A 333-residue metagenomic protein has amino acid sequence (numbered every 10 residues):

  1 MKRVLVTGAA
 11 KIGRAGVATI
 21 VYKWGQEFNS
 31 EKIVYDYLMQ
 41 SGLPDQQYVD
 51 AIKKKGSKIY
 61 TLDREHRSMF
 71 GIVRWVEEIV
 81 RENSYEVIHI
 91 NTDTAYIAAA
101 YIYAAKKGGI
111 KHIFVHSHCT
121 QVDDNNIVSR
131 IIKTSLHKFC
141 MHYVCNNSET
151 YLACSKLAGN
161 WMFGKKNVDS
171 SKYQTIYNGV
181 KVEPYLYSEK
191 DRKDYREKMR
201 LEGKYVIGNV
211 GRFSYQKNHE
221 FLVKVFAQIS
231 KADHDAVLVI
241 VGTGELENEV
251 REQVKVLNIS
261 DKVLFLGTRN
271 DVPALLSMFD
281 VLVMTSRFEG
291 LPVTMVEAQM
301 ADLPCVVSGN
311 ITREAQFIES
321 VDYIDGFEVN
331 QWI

Functional and structural regions predicted by a protein language model:
T7-R14, I20-R74, K172, E245-E247: N-terminal strand-loop element at the rim of the active site of nucleotide-sugar-dependent glycosyltransferases
K32-D36, E197-I207, H219-F265: A conserved nucleotide-sugar
L38, P304-S308, R313: Short hydrophobic beta-strand element within catalytic cores of glycosyltransferases and related nucleotide-activated
G71-R74, H112, Q121-V144, N160-G164 (+1 more regions): Nucleotide-sugar donor phosphate/pyrophosphate-binding loop at the beta->alpha transition of glycosyltransferases
K138, C145-Y187: A short, active-site helix/loop in glycosyltransferases that binds the activated sugar's phosphate group
L186-R200: A short helix/loop element that forms part of the nucleotide-sugar donor recognition site in Leloir-type
T268, R287: Aromatic "clamp/platform" in nucleotide-sugar-dependent glycosyltransferases that forms part of the donor/acceptor
E314-I333: Change "using UDP/GDP/dTDP sugars" to "using nucleotide sugars
